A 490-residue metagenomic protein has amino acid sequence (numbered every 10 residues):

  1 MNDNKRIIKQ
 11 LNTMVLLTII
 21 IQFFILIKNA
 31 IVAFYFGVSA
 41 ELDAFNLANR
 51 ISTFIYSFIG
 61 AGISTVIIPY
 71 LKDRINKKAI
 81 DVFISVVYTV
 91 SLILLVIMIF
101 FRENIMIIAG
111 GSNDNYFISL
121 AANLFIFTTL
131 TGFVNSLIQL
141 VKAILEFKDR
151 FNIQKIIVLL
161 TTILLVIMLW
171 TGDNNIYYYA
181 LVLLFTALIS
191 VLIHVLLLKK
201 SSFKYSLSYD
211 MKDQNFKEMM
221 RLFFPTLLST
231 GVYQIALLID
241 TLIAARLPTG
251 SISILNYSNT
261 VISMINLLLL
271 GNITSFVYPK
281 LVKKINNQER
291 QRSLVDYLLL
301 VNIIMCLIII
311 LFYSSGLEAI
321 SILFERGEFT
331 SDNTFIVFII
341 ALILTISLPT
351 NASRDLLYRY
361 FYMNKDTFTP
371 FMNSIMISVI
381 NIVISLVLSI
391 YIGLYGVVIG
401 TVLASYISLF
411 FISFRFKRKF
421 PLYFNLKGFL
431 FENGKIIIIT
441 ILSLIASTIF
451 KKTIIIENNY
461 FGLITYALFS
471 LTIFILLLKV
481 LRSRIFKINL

Functional and structural regions predicted by a protein language model:
M1-I7, Y177, V195-G231, R292 (+2 more regions): Interhelical loop/hinge segments that connect adjacent transmembrane helices in multipass membrane
Q10-A30, L183-T186, S190, H194-L198 (+4 more regions): Transmembrane helical elements of multi-pass membrane transporters/channels
M14-T18, D81, L130, V141-W170 (+4 more regions): Alpha-helical transmembrane segments of multi-pass membrane transporters/permeases
I19, I84-A109, V295-G327, F335-N351 (+1 more regions): Alpha-helical transmembrane segments of multi-pass membrane transport and lipid-handling proteins
G60-I75, L267-E289, L294-Y297, L357-Y358: Helix-loop junctions and terminal segments of transmembrane helices in multi-pass membrane transport/translocation
N113-V141, K155, F329-L357, M372 (+1 more regions): Alpha-helical transmembrane segments of multi-pass membrane proteins
I156-S201, M376-I380, L394-F416, F469: Hydrophobic alpha-helical transmembrane segments
T448-L490: Membrane-proximal transmembrane or re-entrant/amphipathic helices at the cytosolic face
